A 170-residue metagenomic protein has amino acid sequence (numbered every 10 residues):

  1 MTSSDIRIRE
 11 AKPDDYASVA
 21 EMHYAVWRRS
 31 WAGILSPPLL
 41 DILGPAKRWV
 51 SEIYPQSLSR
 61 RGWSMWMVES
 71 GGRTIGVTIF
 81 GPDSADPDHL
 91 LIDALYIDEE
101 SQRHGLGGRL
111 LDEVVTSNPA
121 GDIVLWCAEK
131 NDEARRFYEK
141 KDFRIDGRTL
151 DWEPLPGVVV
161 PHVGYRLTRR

Functional and structural regions predicted by a protein language model:
T2, H162-R170: Terminal substrate-recognition subdomain of acyl/acetyltransferases
I6, E10-Y16, A20-Q102, G108-S117 (+2 more regions): Acetyl-CoA-dependent GNAT
I97, A128-E129: Short amphipathic helical patch at the helix-1/turn junction of helix-turn-helix
G108, K130-G147, G157: Conserved active-site alpha-helix within GNAT-family acetyltransferase domains
N118-A128: Conserved GNAT acetyl-CoA-binding A-motif
W152-P156: Short, basic, alpha-helical segments at the C-terminal edge of helix-turn-helix-like DNA-binding modules
